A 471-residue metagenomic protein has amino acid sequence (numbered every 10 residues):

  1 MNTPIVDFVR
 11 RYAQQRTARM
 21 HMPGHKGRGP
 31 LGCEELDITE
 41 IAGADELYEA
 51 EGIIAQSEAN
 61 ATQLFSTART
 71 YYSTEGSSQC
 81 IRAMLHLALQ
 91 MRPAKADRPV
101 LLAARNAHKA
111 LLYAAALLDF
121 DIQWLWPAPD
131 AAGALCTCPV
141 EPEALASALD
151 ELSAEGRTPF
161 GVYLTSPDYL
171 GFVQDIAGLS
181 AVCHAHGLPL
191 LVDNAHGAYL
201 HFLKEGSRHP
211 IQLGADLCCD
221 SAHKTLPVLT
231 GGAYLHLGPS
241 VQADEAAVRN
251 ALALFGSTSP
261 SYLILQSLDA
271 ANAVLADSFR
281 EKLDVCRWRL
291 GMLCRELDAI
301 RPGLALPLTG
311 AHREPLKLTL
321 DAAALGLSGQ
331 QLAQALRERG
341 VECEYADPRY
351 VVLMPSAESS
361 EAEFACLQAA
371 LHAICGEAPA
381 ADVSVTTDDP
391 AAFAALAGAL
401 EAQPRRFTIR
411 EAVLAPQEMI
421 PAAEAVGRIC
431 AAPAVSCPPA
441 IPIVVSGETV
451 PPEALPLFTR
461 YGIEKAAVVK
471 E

Functional and structural regions predicted by a protein language model:
M1-G52: N-terminal "arm"/small-domain region of PLP-dependent enzymes with the aminotransferase-like
N2-R10, T67, G76-L306: Conserved PLP-enzyme active-site core in the AAT-like
E34-Q79: Conserved N-terminal alpha-helix of the aminotransferase class I/II PLP-enzyme fold
D298-P452, L457-G462: Conserved C-terminal alpha-helix-loop-beta "cap" of PLP-dependent enzymes that closes/shapes the active-site mouth
A466-E471: Charge-dense polyanion-binding interfaces
